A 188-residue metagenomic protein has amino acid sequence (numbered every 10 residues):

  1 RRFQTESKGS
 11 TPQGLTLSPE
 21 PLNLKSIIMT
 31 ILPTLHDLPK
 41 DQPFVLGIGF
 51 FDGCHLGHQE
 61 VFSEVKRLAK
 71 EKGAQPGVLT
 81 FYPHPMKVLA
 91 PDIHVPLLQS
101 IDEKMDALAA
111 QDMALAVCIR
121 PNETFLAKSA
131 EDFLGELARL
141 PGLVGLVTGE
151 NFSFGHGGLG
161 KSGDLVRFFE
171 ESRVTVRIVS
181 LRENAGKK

Functional and structural regions predicted by a protein language model:
R1-R2, L108: N-terminal regions encompassing targeting/leader/pre-sequences
R2-I28: Short, basic, low-complexity termini and linkers enriched in Ser/Thr/Gly/Pro that act as targeting/leader peptides
I27-K188: Nucleotidyltransferase catalytic core that binds NTPs
